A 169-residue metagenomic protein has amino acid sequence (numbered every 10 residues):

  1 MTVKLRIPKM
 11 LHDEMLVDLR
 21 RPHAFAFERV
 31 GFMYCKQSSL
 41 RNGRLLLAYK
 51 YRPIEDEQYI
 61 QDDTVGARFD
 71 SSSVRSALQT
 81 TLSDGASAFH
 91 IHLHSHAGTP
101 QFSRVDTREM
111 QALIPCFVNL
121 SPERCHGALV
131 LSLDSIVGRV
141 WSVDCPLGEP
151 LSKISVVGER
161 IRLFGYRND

Functional and structural regions predicted by a protein language model:
M1-S87, A97-D169: Conserved beta-strand-loop surface patch within small alpha/beta domains used for substrate/adaptor or ligand engagement
F89-H92: Active-site neighborhood of phospho(di)ester-bond hydrolases with catalytic His/Asp-centered motifs
